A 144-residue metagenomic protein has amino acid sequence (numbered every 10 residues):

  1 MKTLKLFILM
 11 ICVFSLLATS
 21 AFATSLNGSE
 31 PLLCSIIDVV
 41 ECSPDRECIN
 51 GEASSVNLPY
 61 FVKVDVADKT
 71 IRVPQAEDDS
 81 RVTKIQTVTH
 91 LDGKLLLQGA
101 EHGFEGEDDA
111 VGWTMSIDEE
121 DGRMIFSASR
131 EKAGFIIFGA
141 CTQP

Functional and structural regions predicted by a protein language model:
M1-L6: Positively charged n-region of N-terminal signal peptides that target proteins for export
F7-A18: Bacterial N-terminal signal peptides
T19-A23: Sec/Tat signal peptide C-region and signal peptidase I cleavage site
G28-S29, L33-T70, D108-D109: Short, solvent-exposed loop/hinge segments that bridge or flank secondary-structure elements
F61-V64, T83-H90, T114-I117: Short, exposed beta-strand/loop patches in secreted or surface proteins that constitute
D68-D109: Contiguous, well-ordered beta-strand patches that form the walls/edges of small beta-barrel/beta-sandwich domains
S116, M124-F135: Short, exposed beta-strand-loop hairpins at the edges of beta-sheets in extracellular/periplasmic proteins
A133-P144: C-terminal partner/receptor-binding element of secreted or periplasmic proteins
